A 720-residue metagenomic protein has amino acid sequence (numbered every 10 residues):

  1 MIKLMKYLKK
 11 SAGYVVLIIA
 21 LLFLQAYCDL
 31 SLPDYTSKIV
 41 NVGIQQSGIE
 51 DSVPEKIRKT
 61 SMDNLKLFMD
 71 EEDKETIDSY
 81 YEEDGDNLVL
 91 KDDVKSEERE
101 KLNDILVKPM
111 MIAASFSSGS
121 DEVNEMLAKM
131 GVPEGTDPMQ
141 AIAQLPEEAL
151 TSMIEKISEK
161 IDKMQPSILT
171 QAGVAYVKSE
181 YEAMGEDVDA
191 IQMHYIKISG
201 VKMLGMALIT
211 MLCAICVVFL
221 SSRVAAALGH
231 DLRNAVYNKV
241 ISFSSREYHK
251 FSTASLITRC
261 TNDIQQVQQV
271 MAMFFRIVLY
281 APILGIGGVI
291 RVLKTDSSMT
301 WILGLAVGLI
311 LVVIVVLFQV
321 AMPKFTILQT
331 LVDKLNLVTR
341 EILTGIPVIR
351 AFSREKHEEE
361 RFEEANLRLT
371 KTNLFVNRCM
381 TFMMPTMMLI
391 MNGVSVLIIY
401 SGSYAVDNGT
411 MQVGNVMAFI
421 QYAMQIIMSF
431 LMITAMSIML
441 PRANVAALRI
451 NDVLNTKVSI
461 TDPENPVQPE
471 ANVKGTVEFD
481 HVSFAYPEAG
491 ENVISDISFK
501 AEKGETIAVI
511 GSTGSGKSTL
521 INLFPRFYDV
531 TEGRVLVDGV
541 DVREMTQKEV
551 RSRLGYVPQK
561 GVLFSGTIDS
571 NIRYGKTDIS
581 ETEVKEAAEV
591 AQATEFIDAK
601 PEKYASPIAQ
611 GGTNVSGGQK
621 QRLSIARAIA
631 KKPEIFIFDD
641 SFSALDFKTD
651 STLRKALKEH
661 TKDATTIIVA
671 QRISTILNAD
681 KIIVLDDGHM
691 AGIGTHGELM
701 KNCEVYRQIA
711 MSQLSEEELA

Functional and structural regions predicted by a protein language model:
M1-L32, T36-L204, I209, C213 (+12 more regions): Membrane-integrated ABC transporters
S11, F23-S31, L204-I215, V267-V270 (+7 more regions): Hydrophobic alpha-helical transmembrane bundles that constitute the permease/transmembrane domains of multi-pass
V15-V16, D51-P54, L65-E71, I77 (+4 more regions): ABC-type nucleotide-binding domain
V16, A20, K197, V201 (+7 more regions): Internal alpha-helical transmembrane segments of multi-pass membrane proteins, especially GPCRs
I44-D51, R58-L65, D70, P138-P146 (+10 more regions): Short intracellular "coupling" helices and adjacent cytoplasmic loop segments at the cytosolic face of multi-pass
G135, P146, M153, S245-R246 (+9 more regions): An intracellular "coupling" helix at the cytosolic face of ABC transporter transmembrane type-1 domains
G287, R291-G308, V312-I314, F318-Q319 (+2 more regions): Helix-loop-helix
